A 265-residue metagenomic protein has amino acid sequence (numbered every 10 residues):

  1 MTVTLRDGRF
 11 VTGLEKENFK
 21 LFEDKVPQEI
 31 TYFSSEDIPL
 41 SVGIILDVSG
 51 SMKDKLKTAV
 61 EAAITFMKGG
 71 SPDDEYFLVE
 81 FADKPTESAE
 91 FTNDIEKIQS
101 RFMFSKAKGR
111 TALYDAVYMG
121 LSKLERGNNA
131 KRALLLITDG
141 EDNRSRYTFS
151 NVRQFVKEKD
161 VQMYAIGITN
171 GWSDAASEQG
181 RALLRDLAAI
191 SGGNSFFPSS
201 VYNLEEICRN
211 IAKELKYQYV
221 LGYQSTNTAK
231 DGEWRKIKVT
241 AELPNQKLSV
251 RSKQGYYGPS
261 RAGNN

Functional and structural regions predicted by a protein language model:
T2-N265: Scaffold/interface architecture of coatomer-like assemblies
